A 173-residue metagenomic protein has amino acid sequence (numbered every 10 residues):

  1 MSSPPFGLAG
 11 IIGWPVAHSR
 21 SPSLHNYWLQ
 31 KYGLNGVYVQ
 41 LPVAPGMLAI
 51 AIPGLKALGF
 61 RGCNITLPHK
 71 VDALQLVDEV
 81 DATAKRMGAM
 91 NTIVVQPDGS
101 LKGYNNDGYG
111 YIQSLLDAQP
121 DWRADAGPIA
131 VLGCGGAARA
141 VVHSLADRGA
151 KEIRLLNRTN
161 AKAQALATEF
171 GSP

Functional and structural regions predicted by a protein language model:
S3-P120: Phosphate/diphosphate ligand-binding glycine-rich loop within oxidoreductases
G13, G103-G108, L115, W122-A150 (+1 more regions): Glycine-rich adenosine-cofactor-binding loop
Y38, I153, S172-P173: Generic structural signal for residues in well-ordered beta-strands
V43, R158-T159: Short beta->alpha hinge that forms the Motif I/post-I loop of the SAM-binding pocket
D72, L76-E79, S144, R148 (+1 more regions): Alpha-helical structural signal in soluble globular domains
N160-P173: Conserved N-terminal Rossmann-fold NAD(P) cofactor-binding segment
